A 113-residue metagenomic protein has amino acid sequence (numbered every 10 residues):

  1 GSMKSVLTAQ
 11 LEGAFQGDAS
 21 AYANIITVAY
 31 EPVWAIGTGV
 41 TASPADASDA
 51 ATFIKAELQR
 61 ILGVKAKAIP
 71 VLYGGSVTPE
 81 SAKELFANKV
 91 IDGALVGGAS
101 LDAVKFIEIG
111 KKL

Functional and structural regions predicted by a protein language model:
G1-V64: Active-site rim beta-loop-alpha module in soluble metabolic enzymes
I25-A29, A68-L72, D92-G93: Structural preference for beta-strand elements that scaffold enzyme active sites
E31, L85, G97: Conserved, mostly hydrophobic/aromatic
K55, L62, P70, F86 (+1 more regions): Histidine-acidic metal/acid-base catalytic patches
A56, K83, I107: Active-site phosphate/pyrophosphate- and oxyanion-stabilizing loops and adjacent acidic/basic residues in soluble
Y73-P79, G98-S100: Glycine-rich beta-to-alpha transition loops that act as phosphate-gripper elements at the mouths of alpha/beta enzyme
V77-V90: Catalytic cores of alpha/beta
N88, S100-L113: C-terminal helical cap(s) of enzyme catalytic domains, especially alpha/beta-barrels
